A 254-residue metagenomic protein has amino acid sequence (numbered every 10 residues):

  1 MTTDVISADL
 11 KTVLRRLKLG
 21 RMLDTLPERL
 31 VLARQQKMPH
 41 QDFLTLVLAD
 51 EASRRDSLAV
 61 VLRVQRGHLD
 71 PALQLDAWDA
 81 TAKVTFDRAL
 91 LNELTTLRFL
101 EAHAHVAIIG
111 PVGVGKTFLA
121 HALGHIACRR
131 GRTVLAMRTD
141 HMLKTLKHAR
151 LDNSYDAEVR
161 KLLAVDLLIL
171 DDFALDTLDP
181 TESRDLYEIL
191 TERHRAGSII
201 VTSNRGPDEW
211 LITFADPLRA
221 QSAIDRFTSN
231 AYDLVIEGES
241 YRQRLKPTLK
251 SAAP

Functional and structural regions predicted by a protein language model:
M1-T12, P247-P254: Intrinsically disordered, low-complexity and often Lys/Arg-enriched segments
A8, T12-R15, D24-P27, T45-L46 (+10 more regions): Solvent-exposed alpha-helical segments within well-ordered globular domains of core cellular machineries
K11, L19-D70: Interdomain "pre-motor" coupling segment immediately N-terminal to P-loop NTPase/helicase cores
L73-T95: N-terminal pre-Walker A segment at the start of P-loop NTPase domains
A89-A164, L211-T213: Conserved P-loop
T133, M137, H141-A164, F173-P254: Replace "adjacent to P-loop NTPase cores in ATP/GTP-dependent enzymes" with "adjacent to NTP-binding cores
L167: Walker B motif beta-strand of ABC-family P-loop ATPases
